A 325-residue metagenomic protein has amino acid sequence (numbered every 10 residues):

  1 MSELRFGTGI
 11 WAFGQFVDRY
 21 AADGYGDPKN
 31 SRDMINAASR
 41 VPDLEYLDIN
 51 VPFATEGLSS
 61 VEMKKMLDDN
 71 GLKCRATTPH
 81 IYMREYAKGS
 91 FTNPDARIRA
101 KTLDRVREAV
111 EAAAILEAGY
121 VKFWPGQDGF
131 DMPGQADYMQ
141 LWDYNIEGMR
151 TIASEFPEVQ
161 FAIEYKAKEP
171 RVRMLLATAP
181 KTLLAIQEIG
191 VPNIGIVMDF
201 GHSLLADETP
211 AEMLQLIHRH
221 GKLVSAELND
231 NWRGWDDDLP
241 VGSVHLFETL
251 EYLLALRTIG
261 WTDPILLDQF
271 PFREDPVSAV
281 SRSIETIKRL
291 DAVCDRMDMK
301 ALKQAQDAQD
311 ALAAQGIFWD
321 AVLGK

Functional and structural regions predicted by a protein language model:
M1-E108, A114, V191, K288-K325: N-terminal pre-domain/capping segments
L4-I10, E45-I49, C74-P79, V121-F123 (+4 more regions): Hydrophobic faces of well-ordered beta-strands that scaffold small-molecule active sites in alpha/beta enzyme cores
G9-F13, N50-A54, P79-Y82, G126-D128 (+4 more regions): Active-site beta-loop-alpha junctions enriched in small/polar residues
G14-K29, N93, A136, V172-P180 (+2 more regions): Gly/Pro-rich active-site loop or hairpin
R32-N36, S60-K65, V106-V110, I146-A153 (+4 more regions): Generic structural signal for well-ordered alpha-helices, preferentially at hydrophobic/aromatic core positions
V41-L44, L116, F156, I259: Structural motif
D69, K73, E85-G195, G316-G324: Active-site acidic/histidine proton-transfer and metal-coordination neighborhood in alpha/beta enzyme cores
R257, D263-L266, F270, D295-A305: Substrate-binding cleft of secreted/luminal carbohydrate-active enzymes
